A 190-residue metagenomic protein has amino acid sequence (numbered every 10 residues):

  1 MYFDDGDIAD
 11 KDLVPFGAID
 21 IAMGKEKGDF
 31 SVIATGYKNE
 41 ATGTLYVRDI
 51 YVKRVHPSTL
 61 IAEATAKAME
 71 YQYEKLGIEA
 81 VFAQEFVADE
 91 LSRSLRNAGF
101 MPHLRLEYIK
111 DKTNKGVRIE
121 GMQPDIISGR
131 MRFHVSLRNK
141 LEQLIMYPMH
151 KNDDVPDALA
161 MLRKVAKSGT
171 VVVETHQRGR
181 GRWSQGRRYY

Functional and structural regions predicted by a protein language model:
M1-E107, G116, M131-Y190: RNase H-like, metal-dependent nuclease domains and their acidic two-metal-ion catalytic environment used
D111-Q123: RNase H-like two-metal-ion nuclease catalytic core shared by retroviral integrases and related mobile-element nucleases
